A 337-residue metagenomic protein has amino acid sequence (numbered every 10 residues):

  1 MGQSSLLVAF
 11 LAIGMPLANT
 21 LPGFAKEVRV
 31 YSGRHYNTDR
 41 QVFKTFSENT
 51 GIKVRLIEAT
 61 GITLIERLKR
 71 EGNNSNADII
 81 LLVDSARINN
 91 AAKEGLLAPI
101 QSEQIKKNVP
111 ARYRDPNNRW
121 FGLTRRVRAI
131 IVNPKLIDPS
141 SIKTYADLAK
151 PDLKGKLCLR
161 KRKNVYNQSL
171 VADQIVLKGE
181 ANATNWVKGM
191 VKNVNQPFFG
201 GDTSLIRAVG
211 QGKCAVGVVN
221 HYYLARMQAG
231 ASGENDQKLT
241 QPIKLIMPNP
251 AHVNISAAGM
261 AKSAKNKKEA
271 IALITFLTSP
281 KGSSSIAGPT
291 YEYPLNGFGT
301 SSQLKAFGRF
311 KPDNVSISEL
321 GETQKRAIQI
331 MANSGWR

Functional and structural regions predicted by a protein language model:
S4-N19: Bacterial N-terminal signal peptides
N19-A25: Sec/Tat signal peptide C-region and signal peptidase I cleavage site
A25-N90, R337: Early extracytoplasmic/lumenal segment of secretory-pathway proteins
G33, N37, A59, N76-K213 (+1 more regions): Extracytoplasmic ligand-binding site segments that recognize negatively charged/polar headgroups
R126, V187-V191, Q196-F199, Q237-K262: Periplasmic-binding protein-like
A129-L136, V253-N266, S285-I286: A bilobed periplasmic-binding-protein/Venus flytrap-type ligand-binding module shared by bacterial periplasmic
G155-K163, F276-T300: Periplasmic-binding protein-like
A181-A183, E292-R337: An extracytoplasmic/periplasmic, membrane-proximal ligand-sensing/linker region
